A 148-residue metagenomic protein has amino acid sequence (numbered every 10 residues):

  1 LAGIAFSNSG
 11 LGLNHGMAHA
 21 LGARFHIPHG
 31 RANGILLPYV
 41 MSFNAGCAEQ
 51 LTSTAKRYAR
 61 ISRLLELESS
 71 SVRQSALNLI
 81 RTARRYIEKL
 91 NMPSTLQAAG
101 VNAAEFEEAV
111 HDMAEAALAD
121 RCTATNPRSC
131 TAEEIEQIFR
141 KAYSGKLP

Functional and structural regions predicted by a protein language model:
L1-N8, H19-G22: Glycine-rich phosphate/diphosphate-binding loops and the adjacent beta-loop-alpha structural elements that coordinate
I4-S7, S42, E88, C122: Charged/polar positions within long, soluble alpha-helices
G12, R84-M92, D112-L118: Short acidic alpha-helix initiation/capping motifs at coil-to-helix transition points, especially at protein N-termini
H19, P38-S42, R63, E115 (+1 more regions): Generic alpha-helical structural context detector
R24-E108, P148: Gly/Pro-rich interdomain helix-loop hinge
E105-P148: Short, amphipathic C-terminal "tail helix"
